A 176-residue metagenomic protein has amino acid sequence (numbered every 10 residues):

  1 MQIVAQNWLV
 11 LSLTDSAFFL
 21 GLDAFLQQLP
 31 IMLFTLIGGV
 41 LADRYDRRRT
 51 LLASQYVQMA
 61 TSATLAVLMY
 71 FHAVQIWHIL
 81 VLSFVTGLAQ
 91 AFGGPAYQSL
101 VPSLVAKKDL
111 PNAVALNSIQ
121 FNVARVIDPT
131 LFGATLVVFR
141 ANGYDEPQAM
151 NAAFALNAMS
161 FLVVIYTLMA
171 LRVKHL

Functional and structural regions predicted by a protein language model:
M1-Q6, L22-A42, D46-T61, H78-V137 (+1 more regions): Substrate-agnostic recognition of the 12-TM MFS/MFS-like secondary transporter fold
N7-L13, A66-F71, I127-L156: Transmembrane alpha-helix termini and helix-breaking/packing motifs in multi-pass membrane transporters
D15, G38-G39, M69-A73, Q90 (+3 more regions): Short helix-capping/hinge motifs at transmembrane helix termini and TM-loop junctions
D15-Q28, Q148, A152: Loop-to-transmembrane helix entry
D15-S16, D46-R47, A106, R140 (+1 more regions): A helix-boundary/kink motif common to multi-pass secondary transporters, especially Major Facilitator Superfamily
A17, A73-L80: Primarily residues marking transmembrane-helix entry/exit sites
Y56-A73: C-terminal ends and interior cores of transmembrane alpha-helices in multi-pass membrane transporters/permeases
H72, S99, S103, Q148-M150 (+1 more regions): Helix-loop junctions on the cytosolic side of multi-pass membrane transporters, especially the intracellular loop
